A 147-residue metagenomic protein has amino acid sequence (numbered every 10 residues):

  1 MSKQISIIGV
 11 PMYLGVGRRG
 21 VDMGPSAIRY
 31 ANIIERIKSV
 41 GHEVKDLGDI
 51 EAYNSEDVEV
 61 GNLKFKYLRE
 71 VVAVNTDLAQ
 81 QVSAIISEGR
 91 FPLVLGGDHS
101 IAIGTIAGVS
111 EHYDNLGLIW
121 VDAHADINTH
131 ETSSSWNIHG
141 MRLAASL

Functional and structural regions predicted by a protein language model:
S2-L147: Conserved alpha-helical scaffold segments that buttress catalytic/binding sites
